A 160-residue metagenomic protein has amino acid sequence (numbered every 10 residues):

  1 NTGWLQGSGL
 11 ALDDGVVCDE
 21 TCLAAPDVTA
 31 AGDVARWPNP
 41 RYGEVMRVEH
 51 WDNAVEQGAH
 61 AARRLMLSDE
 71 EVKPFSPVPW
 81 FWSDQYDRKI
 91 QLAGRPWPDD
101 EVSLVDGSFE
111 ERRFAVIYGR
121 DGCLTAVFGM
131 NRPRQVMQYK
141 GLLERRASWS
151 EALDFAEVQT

Functional and structural regions predicted by a protein language model:
N1-H60: FAD-site-proximal beta/loop scaffold in flavoenzymes
S8-A11, W37, R64-S68, L142-R146: Change "in soluble alpha/beta enzymes" to "in soluble alpha/beta proteins
C22, V28, V45-M46, D100 (+3 more regions): Alpha-helix termini
V34-P133: Mid-to-C-terminal Rossmann-like scaffold of FAD/NAD(P)H-dependent oxidoreductases
P133-E151: A short, polar/charged loop-to-alpha-helix boundary motif
W149-T160: Cysteine/selenocysteine-centered motifs that mediate thiol-based redox chemistry or coordinate metal-sulfur cofactors
